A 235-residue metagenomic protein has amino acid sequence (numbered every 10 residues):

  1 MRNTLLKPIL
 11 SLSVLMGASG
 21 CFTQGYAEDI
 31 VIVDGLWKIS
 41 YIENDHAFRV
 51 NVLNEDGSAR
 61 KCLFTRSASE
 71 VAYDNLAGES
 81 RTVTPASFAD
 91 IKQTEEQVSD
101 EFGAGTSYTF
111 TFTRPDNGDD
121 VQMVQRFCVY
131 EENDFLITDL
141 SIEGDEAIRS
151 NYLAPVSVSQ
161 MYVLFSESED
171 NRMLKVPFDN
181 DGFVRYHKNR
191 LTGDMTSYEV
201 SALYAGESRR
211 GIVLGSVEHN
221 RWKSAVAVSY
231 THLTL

Functional and structural regions predicted by a protein language model:
M1-I9: Bacterial N-terminal signal peptides that target proteins for export
I9-G20: Bacterial N-terminal signal peptides
T23-A27: Boundary at the C-terminal end of the N-terminal hydrophobic targeting segment
D29-T113: Acidic-aromatic substrate-binding/catalytic surfaces of carbohydrate-active enzymes
G35-E43, N51, V121-V129, I212-S216 (+1 more regions): Broad, structure-driven detector of short, well-ordered beta-strand segments within folded domains
F102, T106-S168: Acidic, contiguous internal or C-terminal segments within carbohydrate-active enzymes that form a structured patch used
A154-Y230: Perimembrane topogenic segments of multi-pass inner/organellar membrane proteins
T231-L235: Conserved small/polar residues in nucleotide/adenosyl-binding loops
